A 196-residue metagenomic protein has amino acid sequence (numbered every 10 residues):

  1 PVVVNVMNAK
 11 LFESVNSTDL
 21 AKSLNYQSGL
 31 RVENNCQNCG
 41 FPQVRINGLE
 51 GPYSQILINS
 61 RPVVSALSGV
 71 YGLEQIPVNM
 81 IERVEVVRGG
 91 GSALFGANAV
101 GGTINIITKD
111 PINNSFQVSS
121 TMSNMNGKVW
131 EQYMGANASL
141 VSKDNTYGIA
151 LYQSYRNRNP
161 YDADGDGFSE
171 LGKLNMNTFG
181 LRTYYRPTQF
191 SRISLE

Functional and structural regions predicted by a protein language model:
P1-E13, Q43, G51: N-terminal periplasmic "start-of-domain" segments of outer-membrane beta-barrel proteins
A21-P62, E82: Extracytoplasmic beta-strand/coil segments of soluble accessory domains associated with Gram-negative outer-membrane
L24, V84-E85, I104-I106: Non-catalytic regulatory/gating segments with a bias toward low-complexity or hydrophobic composition
C39, A99, V129-Y133, L174-M176: Membrane-spanning beta-strands of outer-membrane beta-barrel proteins
Q43, R83, T103, Y133-N137 (+1 more regions): Membrane-embedded beta-strand positions in outer-membrane beta-barrel channels/transporters
Q43-R45, R61-R88, K109: Short acidic/polar hinge/loop motifs at secondary-structure boundaries that mediate gating or recognition
L73-Q75, M125-W130, S169-N175: Replace "Gram-negative outer membrane beta-barrel proteins" with "bacterial and organellar outer membrane beta-barrel
N113, S119-T121, A136-E196: Periplasmic-side early beta-strands and strand-to-turn transitions of outer-membrane beta-barrels
